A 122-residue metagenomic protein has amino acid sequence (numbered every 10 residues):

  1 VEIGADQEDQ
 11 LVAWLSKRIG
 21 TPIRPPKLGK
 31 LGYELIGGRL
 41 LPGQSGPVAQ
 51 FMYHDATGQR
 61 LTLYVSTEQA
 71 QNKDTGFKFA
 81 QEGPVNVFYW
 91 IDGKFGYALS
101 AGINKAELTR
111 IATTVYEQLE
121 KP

Functional and structural regions predicted by a protein language model:
E2, Q7-F88: Short, solvent-exposed recognition patches
T57, A70-P122: A short, solvent-exposed beta-edge/loop patch
